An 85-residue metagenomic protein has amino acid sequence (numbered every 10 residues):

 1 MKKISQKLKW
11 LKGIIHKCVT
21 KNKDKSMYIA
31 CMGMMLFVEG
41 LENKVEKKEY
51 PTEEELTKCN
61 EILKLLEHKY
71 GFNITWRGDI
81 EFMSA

Functional and structural regions predicted by a protein language model:
M1-I4, N73, R77-A85: Short intrinsically disordered terminal tails
I4-L11, M27-F37, L41: Short amphipathic alpha-helical heptad-repeat segments
I15, V19, E42, E67-Y70: A structural signal for well-ordered alpha-helices, especially hydrophobic packing surfaces of coiled-coils
C18-Y28, E46-E53, I74: Charged, low-complexity interaction regions
